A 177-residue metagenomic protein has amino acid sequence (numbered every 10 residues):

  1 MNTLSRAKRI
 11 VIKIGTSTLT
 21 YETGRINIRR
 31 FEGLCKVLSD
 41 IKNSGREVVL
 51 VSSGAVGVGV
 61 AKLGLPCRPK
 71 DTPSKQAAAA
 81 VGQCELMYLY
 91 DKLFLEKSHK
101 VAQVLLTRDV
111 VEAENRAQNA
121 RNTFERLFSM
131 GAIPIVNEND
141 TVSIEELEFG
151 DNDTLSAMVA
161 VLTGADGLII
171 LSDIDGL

Functional and structural regions predicted by a protein language model:
M1-L177: Nucleotide/pyrophosphate-binding catalytic subdomain
